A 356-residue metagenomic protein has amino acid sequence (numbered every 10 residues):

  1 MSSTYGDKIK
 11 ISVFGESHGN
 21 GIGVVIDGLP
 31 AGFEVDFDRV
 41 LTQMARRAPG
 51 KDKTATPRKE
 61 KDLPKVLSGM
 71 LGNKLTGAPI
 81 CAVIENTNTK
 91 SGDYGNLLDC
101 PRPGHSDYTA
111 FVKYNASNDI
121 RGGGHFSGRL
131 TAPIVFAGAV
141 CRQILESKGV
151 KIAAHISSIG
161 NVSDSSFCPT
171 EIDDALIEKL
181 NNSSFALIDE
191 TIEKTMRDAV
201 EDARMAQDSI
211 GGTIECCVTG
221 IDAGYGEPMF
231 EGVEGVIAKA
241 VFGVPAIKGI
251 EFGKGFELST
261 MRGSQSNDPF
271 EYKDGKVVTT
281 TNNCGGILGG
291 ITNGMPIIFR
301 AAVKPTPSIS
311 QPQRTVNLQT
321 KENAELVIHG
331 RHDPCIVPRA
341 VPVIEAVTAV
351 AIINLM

Functional and structural regions predicted by a protein language model:
M1-M356: Generic N-terminal targeting/processing segments that precede catalytic cores or assembly contacts
